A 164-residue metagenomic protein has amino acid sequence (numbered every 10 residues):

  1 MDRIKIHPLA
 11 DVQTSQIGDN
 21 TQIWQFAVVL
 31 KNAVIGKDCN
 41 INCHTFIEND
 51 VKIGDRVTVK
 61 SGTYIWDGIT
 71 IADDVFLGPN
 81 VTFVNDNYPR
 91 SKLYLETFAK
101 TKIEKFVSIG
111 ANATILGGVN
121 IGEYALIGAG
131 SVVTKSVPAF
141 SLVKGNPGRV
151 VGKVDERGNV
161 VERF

Functional and structural regions predicted by a protein language model:
M1-N32, D38, F83, N159: Extended, small-residue-rich solenoid/repeat segments and analogous flexible loops that form exposed scaffolds
M1-P8, H44, K52, T58-F164: Glycine-rich hexapeptide-repeat left-handed beta-helix
